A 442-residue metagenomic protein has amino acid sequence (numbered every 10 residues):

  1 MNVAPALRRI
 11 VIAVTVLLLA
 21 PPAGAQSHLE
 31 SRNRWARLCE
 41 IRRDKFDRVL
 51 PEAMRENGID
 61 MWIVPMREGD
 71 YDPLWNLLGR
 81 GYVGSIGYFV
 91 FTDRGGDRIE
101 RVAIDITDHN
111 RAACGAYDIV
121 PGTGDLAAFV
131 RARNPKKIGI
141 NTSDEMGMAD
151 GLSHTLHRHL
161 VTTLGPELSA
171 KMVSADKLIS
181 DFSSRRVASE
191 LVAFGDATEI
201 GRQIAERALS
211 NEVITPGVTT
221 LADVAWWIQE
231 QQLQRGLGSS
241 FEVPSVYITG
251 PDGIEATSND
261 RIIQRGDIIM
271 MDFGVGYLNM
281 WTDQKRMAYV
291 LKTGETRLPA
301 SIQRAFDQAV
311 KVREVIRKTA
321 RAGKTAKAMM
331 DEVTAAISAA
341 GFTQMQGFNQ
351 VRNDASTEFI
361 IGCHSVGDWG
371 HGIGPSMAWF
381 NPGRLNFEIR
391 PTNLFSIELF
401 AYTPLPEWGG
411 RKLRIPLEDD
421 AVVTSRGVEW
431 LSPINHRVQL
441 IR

Functional and structural regions predicted by a protein language model:
M1-V11: Bacterial N-terminal signal peptides that target proteins for export
N2-V3, T15, H28, D307: A general, composition-driven signal for non-globular sequence regions
I10-L18: Sec-dependent N-terminal signal peptides
A20-P22: N-terminal signal peptide c-region/cleavage motif recognized by signal peptidases
Q26-R442: Active-site neighborhoods and metal-handling regions in enzymes and metal-associated proteins
